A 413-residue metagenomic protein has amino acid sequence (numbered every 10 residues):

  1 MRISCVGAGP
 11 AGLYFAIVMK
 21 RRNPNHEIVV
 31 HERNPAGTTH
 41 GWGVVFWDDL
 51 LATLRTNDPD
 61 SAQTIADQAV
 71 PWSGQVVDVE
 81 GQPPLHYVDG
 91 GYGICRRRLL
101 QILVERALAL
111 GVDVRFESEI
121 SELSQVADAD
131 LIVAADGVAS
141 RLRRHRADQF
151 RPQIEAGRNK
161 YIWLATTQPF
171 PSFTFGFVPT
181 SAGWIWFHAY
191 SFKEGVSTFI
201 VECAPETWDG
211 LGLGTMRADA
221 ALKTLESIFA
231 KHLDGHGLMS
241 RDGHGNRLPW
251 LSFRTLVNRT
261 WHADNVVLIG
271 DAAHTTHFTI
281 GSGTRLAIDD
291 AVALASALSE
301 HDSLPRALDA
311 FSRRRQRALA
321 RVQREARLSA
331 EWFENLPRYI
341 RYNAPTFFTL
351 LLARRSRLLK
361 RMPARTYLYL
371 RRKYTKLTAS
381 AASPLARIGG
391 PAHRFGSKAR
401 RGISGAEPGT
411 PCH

Functional and structural regions predicted by a protein language model:
M1-I3: Extreme N-terminal starter segment of soluble prokaryotic enzymes
C5-R21, V133-A134, R247-L328, W332: Conserved mid-domain beta->alpha element of the FAD-binding
A11, A36, A139: Conserved Rossmann-like nucleotide-cofactor binding loop
K20-G41: Glycine-rich FAD pyrophosphate-binding loop
R21, S296-H413: C-terminal helical "tail/cap" subdomain of flavin- and related membrane-associated enzymes
P35-T53: Conserved N-terminal glycine-rich FAD pyrophosphate-binding loop of Rossmann-like flavoproteins
D48-A165, Y369, K373-A386, C412: Conserved N-terminal helical subregion
E105, D128-P249, F253: Conserved FAD-binding catalytic core of PHBH/FMO-like flavoproteins
